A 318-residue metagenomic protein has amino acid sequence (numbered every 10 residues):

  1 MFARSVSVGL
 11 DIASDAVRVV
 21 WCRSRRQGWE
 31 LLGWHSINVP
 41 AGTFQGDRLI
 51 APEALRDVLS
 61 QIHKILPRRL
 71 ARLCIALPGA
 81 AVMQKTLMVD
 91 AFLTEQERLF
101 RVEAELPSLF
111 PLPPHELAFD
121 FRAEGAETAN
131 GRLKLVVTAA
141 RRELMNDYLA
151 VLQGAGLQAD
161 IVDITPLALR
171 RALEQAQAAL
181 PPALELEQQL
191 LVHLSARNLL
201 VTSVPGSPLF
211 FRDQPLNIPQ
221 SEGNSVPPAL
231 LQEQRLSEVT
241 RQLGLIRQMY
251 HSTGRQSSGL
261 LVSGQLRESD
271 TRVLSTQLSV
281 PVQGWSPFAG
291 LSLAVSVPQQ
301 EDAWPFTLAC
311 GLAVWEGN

Functional and structural regions predicted by a protein language model:
M1-N318: Hydrophobic/aromatic-enriched cytosolic interaction surfaces used to assemble or bind macromolecules
